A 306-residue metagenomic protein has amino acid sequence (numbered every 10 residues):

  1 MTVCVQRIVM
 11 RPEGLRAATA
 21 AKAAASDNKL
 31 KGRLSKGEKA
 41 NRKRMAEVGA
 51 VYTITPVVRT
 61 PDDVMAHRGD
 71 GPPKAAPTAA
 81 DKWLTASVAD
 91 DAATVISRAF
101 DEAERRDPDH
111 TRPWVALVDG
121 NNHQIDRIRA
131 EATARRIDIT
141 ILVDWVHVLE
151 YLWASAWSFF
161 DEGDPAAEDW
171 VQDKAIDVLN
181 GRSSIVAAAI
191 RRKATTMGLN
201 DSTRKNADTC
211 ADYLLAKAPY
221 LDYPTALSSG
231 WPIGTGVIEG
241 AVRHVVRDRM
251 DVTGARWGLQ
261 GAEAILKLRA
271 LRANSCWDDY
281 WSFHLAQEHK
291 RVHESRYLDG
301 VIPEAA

Functional and structural regions predicted by a protein language model:
M1-A306: Catalytic center-proximal scaffold of phosphoryl-transfer enzymes
